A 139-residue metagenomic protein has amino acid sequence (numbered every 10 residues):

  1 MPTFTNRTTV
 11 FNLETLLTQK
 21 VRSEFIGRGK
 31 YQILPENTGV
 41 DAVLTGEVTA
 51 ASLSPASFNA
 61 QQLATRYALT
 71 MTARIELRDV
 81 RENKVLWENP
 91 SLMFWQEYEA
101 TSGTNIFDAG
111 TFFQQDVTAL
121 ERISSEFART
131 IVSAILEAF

Functional and structural regions predicted by a protein language model:
M1-S23, G27-P35, T104, S124 (+1 more regions): A structural "domain/chain start" motif
R28-G29, V43-Q114: Surface-exposed short loop/turn segments
E36-V40: A short beta-turn/loop motif at secondary-structure boundaries
F112-S124: Individual transmembrane alpha-helices with interfacial aromatic-anchor signatures
